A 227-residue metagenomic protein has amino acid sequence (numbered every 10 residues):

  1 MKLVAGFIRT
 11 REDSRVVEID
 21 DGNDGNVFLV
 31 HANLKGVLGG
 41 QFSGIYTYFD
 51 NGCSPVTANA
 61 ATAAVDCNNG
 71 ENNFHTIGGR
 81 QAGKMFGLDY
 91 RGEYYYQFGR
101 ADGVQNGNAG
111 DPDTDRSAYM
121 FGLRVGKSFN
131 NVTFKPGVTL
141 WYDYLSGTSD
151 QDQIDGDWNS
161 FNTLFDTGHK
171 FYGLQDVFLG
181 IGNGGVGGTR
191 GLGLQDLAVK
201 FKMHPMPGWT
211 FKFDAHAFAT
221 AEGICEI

Functional and structural regions predicted by a protein language model:
M1-D152, L197, H204, A217 (+1 more regions): Signature for the C-terminal beta-barrel architecture of outer-membrane proteins
G137-E226: C-terminal structural cap/anchor segments
